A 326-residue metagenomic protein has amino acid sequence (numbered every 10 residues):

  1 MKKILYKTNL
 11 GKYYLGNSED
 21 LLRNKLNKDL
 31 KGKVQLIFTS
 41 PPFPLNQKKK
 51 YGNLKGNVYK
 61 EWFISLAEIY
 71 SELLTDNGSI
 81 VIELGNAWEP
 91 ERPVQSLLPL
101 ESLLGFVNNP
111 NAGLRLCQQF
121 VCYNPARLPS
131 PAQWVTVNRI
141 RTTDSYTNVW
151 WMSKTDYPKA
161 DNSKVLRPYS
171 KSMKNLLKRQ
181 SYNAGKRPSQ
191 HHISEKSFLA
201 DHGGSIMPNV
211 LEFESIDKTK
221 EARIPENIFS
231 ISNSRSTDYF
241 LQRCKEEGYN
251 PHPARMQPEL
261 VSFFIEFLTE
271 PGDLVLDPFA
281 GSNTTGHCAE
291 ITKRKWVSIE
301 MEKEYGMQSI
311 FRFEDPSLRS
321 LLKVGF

Functional and structural regions predicted by a protein language model:
K2-Q308, L321: Core catalytic lobe of class I
Y305, E314-F326: Conserved phosphoryl-transfer catalytic core
